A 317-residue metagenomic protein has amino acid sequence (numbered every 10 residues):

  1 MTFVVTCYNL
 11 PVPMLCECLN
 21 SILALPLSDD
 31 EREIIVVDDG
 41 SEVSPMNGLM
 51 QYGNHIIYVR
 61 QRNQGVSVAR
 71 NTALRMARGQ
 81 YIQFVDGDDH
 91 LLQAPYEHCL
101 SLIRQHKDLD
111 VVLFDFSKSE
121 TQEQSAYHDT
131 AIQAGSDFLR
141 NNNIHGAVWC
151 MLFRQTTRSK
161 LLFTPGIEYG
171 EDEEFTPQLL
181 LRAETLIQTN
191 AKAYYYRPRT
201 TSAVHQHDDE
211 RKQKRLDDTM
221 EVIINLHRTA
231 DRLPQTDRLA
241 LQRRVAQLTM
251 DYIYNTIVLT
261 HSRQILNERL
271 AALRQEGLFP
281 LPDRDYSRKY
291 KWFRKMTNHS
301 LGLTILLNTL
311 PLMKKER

Functional and structural regions predicted by a protein language model:
M1-D218, R228, R232: Nucleotide-sugar donor-binding/catalytic module of glycosyltransferases that assemble extracellular/cell-envelope
G40, F175-T176, R197, R244 (+2 more regions): Residue-level signal for alpha-helical context at structural boundaries
M50, S136-L139, D217, I224-H227 (+4 more regions): Generic detector of well-ordered alpha-helical segments enriched in charged/polar residues, highlighting helical
N63, A73, A246-Q247, T297: Sequence-pattern detector for short linear motifs and compositional/periodic biases rather than a specific fold
A193-R199, Q206-T236, D251, N255-L278: Catalytic core of nucleotide-sugar-dependent glycosyltransferases
P234-R244: All-alpha amphipathic helical-bundle segments outside canonical DNA-binding/catalytic cores that form hydrophobic
Q242-Y254: Hydrophobic alpha-helical packing segments in soluble, helical-rich domains
V258-R317: Membrane-interface aromatic/basic loop that binds lipid-linked glycans or pyrophosphate carriers, typified by
